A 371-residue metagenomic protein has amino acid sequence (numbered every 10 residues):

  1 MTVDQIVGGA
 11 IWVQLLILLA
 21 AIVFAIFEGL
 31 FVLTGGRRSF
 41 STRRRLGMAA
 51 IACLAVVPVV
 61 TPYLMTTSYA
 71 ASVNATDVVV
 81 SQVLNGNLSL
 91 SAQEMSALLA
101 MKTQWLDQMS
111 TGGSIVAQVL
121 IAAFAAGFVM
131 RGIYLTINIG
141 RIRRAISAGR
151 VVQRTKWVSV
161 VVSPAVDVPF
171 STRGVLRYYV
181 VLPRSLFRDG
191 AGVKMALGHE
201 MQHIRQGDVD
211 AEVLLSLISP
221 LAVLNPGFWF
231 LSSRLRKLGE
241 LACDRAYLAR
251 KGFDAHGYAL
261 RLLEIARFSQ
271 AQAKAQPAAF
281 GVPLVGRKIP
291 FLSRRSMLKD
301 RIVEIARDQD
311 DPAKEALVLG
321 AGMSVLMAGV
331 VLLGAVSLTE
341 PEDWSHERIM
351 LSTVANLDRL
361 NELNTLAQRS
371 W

Functional and structural regions predicted by a protein language model:
T2-D4, G36, A100-N138, F268-W371: Cytosolic-facing loops and C-terminal tails of multi-pass membrane proteins
T2-G86, T111-R154, S219-P220, R236-E240 (+2 more regions): Transmembrane alpha-helix/interfacial motif
V60-T61, F230-M297, R307-D310: Short helix/loop segments within enzyme catalytic domains that coordinate or immediately flank catalytic cofactors
V80-M109: Low-complexity, acidic polar-rich segments
A165-G190: Active-site scaffold of zinc-dependent metalloenzymes
V181-L197, G207, L231: Short pre-active-site segment immediately N-terminal to the catalytic Zn-binding motif
A196-L197, M201-R205, A242, A246: Active-site His/Glu-centered metal-binding helix of metallohydrolases
M201-P220, R250-H256: Catalytic Zn2+-binding segment of zinc metalloproteases
